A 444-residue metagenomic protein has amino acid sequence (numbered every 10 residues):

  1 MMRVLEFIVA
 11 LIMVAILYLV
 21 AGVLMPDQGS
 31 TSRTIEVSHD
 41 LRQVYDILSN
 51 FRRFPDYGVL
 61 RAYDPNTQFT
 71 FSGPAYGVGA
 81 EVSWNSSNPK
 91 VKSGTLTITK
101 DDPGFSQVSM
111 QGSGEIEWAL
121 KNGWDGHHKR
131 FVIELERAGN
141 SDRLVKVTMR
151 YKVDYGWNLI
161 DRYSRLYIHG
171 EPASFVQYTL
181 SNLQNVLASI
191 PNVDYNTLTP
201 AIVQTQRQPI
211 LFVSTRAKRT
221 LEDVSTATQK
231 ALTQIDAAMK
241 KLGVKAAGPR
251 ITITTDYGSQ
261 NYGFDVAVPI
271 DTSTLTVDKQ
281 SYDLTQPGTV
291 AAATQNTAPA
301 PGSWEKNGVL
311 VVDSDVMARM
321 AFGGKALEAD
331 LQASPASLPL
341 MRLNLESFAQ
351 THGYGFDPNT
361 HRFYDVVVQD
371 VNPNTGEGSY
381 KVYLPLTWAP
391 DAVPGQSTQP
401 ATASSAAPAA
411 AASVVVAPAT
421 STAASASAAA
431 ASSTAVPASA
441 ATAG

Functional and structural regions predicted by a protein language model:
R3-A75, T274, F348: Hydrophobic ligand-binding cavity/cleft-lining segments
R3-Y18, T95-L96, D101-E117, V176 (+2 more regions): Amphipathic repeat-derived elements
V20, F69, K90-G94, D125-G444: A solvent-exposed interaction/effector surface
T34-S38, T97, E134: Generic structural detector for well-ordered beta-strands
D40, V78, Q206-R207: Residue-level preference for short coil/turn positions at secondary-structure junctions
R42-Q43, R52-P55, F105-S106, R219-V224: Primarily extracytoplasmic ectodomains and periplasmic/lumenal surface modules that are beta-strand-rich
R52-T95, D101-G104, R250-I251, F356 (+1 more regions): Short beta-edge strand/loop motif at the mouth of beta-sheet-based domains
V78-V132, G139: Structured, soluble extracytoplasmic/luminal domains of envelope-associated proteins
